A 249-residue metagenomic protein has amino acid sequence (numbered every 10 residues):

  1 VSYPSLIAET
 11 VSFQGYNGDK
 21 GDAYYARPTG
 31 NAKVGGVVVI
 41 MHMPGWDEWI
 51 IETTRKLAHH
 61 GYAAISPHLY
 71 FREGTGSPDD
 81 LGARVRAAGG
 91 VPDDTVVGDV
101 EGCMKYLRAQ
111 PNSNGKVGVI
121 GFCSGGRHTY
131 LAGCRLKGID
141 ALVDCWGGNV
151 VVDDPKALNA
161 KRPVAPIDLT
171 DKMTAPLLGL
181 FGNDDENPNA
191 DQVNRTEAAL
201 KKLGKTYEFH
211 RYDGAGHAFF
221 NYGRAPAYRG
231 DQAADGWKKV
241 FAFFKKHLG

Functional and structural regions predicted by a protein language model:
V1-G249: N-terminal cap/leader regions of alpha/beta-hydrolase-fold enzymes, predominantly small-molecule hydrolases
